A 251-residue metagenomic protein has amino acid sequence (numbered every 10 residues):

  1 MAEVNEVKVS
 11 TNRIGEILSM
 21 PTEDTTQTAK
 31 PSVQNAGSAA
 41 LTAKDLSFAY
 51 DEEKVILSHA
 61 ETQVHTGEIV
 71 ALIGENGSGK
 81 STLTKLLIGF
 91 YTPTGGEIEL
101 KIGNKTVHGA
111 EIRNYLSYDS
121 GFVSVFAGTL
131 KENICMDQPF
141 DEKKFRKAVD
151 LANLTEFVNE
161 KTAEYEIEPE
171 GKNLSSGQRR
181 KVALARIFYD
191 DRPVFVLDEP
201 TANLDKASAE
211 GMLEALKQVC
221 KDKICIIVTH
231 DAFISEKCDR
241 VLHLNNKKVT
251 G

Functional and structural regions predicted by a protein language model:
M1-L18: Cytosolic ends of transmembrane helices, especially the final helix of ABC transmembrane type-1 domains
L18-V70, E99, K105-H108, Q218-K221: Primarily ABC-family ATPase nucleotide-binding module
I73-E75: The feature captures the beta-strand-to-loop junction immediately N-terminal to the Walker
I88: Helix-to-loop junction immediately C-terminal to a conserved catalytic motif
V123-E166, D191: Conserved "ABC signature" C-loop
T155-V182, K247: ABC-fold ATPase nucleotide-binding domain signature/coupling loops
Y189-P193, D222: A short, proline-enriched helix->beta-strand linker immediately N-terminal to the Walker B motif in ABC-type P-loop
F195-E199: Catalytic Walker B motif of ABC-type/P-loop ATPase nucleotide-binding domains
